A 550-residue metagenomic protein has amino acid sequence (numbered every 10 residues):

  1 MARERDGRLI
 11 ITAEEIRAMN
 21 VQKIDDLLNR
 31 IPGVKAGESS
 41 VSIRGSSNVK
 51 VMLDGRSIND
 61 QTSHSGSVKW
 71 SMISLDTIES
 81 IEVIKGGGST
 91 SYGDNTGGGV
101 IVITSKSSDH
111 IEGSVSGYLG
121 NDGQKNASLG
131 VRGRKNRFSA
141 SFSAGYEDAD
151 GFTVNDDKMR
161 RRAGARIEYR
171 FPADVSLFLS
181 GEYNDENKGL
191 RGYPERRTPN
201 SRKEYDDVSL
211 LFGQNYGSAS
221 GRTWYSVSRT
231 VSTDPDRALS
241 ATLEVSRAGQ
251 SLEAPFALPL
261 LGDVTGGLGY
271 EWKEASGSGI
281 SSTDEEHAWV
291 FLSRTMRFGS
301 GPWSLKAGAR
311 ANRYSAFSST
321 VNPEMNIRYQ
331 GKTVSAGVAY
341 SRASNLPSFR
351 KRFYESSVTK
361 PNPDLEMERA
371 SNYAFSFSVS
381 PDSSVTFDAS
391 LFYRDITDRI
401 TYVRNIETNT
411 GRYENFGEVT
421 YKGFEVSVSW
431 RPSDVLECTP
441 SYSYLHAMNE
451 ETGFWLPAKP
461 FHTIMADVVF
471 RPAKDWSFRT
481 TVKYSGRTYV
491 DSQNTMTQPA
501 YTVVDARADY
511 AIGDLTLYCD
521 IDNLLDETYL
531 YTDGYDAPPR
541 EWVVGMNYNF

Functional and structural regions predicted by a protein language model:
M1-R17, N48: Short, acidic, small-residue-rich periplasmic hinge/interaction motif at the N-terminus of Gram-negative outer-membrane
D25-D60: Extracytoplasmic beta-strand/coil segments of soluble accessory domains associated with Gram-negative outer-membrane
L53, P194-G217, F256, S315-S318 (+6 more regions): Outer-membrane beta-barrel signature, preferentially recognizing the C-terminal barrel domain of Gram-negative
I58-K85, K106: Short acidic/polar hinge/loop motifs at secondary-structure boundaries that mediate gating or recognition
S71, G88, S105-G133, S143-A144 (+1 more regions): Short strand-turn segments of transmembrane beta-barrel domains in outer membranes, especially the first one or two
R132, Y169-F171, A254-F256, V338-A339 (+2 more regions): Conserved C-terminal beta-signal and adjacent last beta-strands/turns of outer-membrane beta-barrel proteins
A149-R160, D174-G249: Flexible loop and strand-edge segments within Gram-negative outer membrane beta-barrel domains
L258-T265, R297-S304, Y393-D395, E414-D491 (+2 more regions): Gram-negative outer-membrane beta-barrel transporters
